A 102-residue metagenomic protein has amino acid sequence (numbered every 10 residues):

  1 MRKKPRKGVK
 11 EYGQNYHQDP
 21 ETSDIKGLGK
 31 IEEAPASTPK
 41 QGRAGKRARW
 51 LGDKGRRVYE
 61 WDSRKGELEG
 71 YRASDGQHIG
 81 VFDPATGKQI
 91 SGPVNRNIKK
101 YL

Functional and structural regions predicted by a protein language model:
M1-L102: Catalytic toxin/effector domains delivered as secreted proteins or via bacterial secretion systems
